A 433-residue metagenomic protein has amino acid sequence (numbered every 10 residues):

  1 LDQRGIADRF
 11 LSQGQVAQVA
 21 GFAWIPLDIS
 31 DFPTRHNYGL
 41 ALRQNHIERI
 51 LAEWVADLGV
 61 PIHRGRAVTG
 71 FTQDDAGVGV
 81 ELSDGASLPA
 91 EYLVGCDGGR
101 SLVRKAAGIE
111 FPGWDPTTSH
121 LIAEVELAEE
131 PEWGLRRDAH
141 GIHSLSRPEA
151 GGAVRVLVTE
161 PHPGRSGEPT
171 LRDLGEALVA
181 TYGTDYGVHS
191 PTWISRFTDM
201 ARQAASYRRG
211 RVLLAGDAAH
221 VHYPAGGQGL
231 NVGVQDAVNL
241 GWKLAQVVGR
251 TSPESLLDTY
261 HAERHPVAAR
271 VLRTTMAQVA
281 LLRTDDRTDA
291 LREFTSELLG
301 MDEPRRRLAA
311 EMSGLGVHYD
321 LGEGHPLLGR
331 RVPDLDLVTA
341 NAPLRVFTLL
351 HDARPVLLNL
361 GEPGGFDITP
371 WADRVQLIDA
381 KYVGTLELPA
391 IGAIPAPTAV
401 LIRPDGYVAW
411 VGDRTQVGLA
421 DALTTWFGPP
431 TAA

Functional and structural regions predicted by a protein language model:
L1-E303, I378: Core Rossmann-like FAD-binding/catalytic domain of the broad FAD-dependent monooxygenase superfamily
W24-I29, T34, R49-L58, Q73 (+2 more regions): Helical substrate-recognition/capping region of FAD-dependent monooxygenase/halogenase enzymes
